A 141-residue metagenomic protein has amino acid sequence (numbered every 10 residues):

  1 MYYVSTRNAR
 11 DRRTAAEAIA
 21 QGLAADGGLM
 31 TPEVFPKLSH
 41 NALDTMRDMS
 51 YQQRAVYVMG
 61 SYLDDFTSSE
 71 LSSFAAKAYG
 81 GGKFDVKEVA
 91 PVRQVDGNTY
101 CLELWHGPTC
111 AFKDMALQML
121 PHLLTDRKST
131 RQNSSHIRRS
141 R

Functional and structural regions predicted by a protein language model:
M1-D26: Charged, compositionally biased N-terminal leader segments and the immediate start of the first structured element
T14, S50-R54, M115: Conserved active-site and cofactor/substrate-binding residues in soluble primary-metabolism enzymes
A18, Y57, M119-L123: Alpha-helical scaffold segments in soluble metabolic enzymes
A25-C110: Small-residue-rich anion-binding loops in enzyme active sites
E33, M119-L120, R139: Generic hydrophobic alpha-helical membrane-span motif
S61, L123-R127, S140: Active-site catalytic microenvironments for nucleophilic, acid-base chemistry
N98-R131: Glycine-rich active-site/cofactor-binding loop and its immediate structural neighborhood
Q132-R141: Single conserved hydrophobic/aromatic residue that forms the stacking wall/gate of nucleotide- or nucleobase-binding
